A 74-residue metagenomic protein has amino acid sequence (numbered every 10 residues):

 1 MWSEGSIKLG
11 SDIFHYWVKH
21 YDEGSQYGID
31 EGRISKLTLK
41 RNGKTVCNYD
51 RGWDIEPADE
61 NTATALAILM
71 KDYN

Functional and structural regions predicted by a protein language model:
M1-E23: Negatively charged, low-complexity tracts enriched in Asp/Glu with abundant Ser/Thr
H15-W53: A short, structured beta-strand/loop element
R41-N74: Mixed-charge, Lys/Arg-enriched low-complexity segments
